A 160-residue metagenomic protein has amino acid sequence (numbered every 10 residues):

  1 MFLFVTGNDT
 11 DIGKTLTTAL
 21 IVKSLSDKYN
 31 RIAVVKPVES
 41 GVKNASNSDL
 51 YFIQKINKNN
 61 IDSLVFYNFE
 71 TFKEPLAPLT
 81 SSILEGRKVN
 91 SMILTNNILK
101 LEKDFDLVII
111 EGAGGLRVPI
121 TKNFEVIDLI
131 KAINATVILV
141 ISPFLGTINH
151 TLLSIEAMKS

Functional and structural regions predicted by a protein language model:
M1-F4, N30-R31: Extreme N-terminal starter segment of soluble prokaryotic enzymes
F4-I21: Glycine-rich phosphate-binding P-loop
G7-D9, P37-V38, F69, E111-A113 (+2 more regions): Fold-independent oxyanion-binding glycine-rich loops and adjacent beta-strand/coil segments at enzyme active sites
L16-K88, M92, N97: N-terminal phosphate/diphosphate-binding loop that engages ATP/GTP or pyrophosphate donors across diverse enzyme folds
I21, G112-S160: Conserved catalytic-core segment of NTP-binding enzymes
L25-S26, L101, M158: Hydrophobic alpha-helical packing residues
N30-I32, V108, V137: Hydrophobic anchor at the start of a short beta-strand that flanks the dinucleotide cofactor-binding loop
P78-I120, I127: Phosphate-binding/switch loop-helix module in NTP-utilizing enzymes
